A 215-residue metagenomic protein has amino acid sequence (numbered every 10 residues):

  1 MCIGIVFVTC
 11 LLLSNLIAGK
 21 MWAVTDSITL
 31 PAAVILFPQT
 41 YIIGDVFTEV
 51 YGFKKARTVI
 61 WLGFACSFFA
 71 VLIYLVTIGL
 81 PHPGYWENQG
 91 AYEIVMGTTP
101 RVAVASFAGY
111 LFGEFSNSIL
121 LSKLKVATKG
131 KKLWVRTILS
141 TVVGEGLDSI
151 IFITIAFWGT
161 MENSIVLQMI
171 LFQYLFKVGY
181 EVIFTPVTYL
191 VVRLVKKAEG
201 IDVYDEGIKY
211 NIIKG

Functional and structural regions predicted by a protein language model:
M1-F64, F68: Hydrophobic transmembrane alpha-helices
S67-Y85, S106, Y110-E114: Transmembrane alpha-helix/helix-exit interface in multi-pass inner-membrane proteins
V76-R101: Membrane-interface interhelical connector segments
A91-M96, V126-K131, G159-N163: Helix-boundary and loop/linker segments of multi-pass membrane transporters
L121, T141, I150-W158: A structural feature that tracks compact, well-ordered secondary-structure segments with a strong bias toward
A127-G146: Internal alpha-helical transmembrane segments of multi-pass membrane proteins
S140, Q168-F176, Y180-E181: Pore-lining and gate-forming transmembrane alpha-helices of multi-pass membrane transport proteins
V192-G215: Short, highly charged, low-complexity non-transmembrane loops/tails of multi-pass membrane proteins
